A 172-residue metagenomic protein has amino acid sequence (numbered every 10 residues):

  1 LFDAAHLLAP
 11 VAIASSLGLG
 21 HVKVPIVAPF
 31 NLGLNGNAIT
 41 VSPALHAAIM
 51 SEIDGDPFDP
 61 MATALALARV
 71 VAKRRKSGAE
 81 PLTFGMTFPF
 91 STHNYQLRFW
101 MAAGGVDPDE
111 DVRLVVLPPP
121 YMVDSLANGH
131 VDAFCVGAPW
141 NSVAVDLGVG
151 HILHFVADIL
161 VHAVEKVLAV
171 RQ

Functional and structural regions predicted by a protein language model:
L1-D109, V115, N128-A163: Short, glycine-/small- and polar/acidic-enriched structural segments that line small-molecule recognition paths
Y121-M122: Short acidic active-site motifs
A163-Q172: A conserved active-site cap/scaffold subdomain adjacent to cofactor or substrate pockets
